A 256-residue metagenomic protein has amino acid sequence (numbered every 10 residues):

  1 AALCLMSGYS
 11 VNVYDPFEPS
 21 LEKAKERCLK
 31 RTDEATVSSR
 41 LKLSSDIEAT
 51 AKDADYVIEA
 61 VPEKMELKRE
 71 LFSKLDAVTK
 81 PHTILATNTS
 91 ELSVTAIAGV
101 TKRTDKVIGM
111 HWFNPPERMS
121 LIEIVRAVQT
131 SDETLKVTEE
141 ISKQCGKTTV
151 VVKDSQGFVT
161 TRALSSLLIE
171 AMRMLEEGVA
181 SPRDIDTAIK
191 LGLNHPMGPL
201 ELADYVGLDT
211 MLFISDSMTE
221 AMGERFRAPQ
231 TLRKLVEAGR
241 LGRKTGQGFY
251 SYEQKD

Functional and structural regions predicted by a protein language model:
A1-R31, V78: NAD(P)+-binding Rossmann beta1-loop-alpha1 motif at the extreme N-terminus of oxidoreductases
M6, S10, S38-Y56, V137-G146 (+1 more regions): Amphipathic alpha-helical segments at domain termini/boundaries
S7-Y9, E133-K136, K143-D154, E176-E177 (+1 more regions): NAD(P)-dependent Rossmann-like dehydrogenase/reductase catalytic/cofactor-binding core
N12-Y14, E26-K30, Q144-K147, T161-L168: Structural/interface elements that position substrates and couple domains in central-metabolism enzymes
R27-L41: N-terminal glycine-rich dinucleotide-binding loop that anchors FAD/FMN and/or NAD(P) in oxidoreductases
V37, I84-D154, T161-R162: Rossmann-fold dinucleotide-binding core
I47-I108: Rossmann-fold NAD(P) dinucleotide-binding segment
